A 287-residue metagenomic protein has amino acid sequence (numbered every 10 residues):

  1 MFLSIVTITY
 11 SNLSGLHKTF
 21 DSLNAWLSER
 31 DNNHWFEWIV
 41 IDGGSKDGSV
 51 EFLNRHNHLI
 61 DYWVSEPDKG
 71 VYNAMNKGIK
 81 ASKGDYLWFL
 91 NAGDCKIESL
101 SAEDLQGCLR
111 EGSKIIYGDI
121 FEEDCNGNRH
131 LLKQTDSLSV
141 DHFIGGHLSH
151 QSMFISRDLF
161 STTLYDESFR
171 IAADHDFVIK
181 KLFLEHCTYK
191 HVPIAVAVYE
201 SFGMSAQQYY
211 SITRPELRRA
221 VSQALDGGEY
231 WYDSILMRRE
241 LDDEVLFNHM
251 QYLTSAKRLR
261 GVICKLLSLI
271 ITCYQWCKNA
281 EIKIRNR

Functional and structural regions predicted by a protein language model:
F2-S4, E37, D176: Cell-envelope/extracellular polymer assembly enzymes that use nucleotide-activated donors
N12-S28: Short, well-formed alpha-helical segments that are part of the catalytic scaffolds of diverse glycosyltransferases
D31-G44, V64-S65: Short beta-strand/loop segment that forms part of the nucleotide-sugar
D42-E51, N91, C95: A conserved acidic beta->alpha catalytic loop
S65-S82: Glycine-rich, basic loop-to-helix element that forms the pyrophosphate-binding segment of sugar-nucleotide handling
L87: Short aromatic/hydrophobic "clamp" motif used to bind/position activated sugar donors
C95-H130: Conserved donor NDP-sugar-binding/catalytic core segment of glycosyltransferases
L132-A220: Conserved nucleotide-sugar donor-binding catalytic segment
